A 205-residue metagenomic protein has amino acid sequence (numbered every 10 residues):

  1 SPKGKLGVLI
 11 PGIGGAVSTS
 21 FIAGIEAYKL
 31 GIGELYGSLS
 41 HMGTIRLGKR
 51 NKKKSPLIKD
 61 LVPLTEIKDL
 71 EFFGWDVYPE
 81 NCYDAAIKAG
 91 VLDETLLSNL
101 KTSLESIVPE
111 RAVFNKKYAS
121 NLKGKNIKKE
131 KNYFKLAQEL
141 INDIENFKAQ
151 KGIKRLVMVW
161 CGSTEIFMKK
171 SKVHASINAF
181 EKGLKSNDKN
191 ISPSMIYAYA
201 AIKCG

Functional and structural regions predicted by a protein language model:
S1-C204: Metallocofactor- and cofactor-centric catalytic cores in central/energy metabolism, strongly enriched
